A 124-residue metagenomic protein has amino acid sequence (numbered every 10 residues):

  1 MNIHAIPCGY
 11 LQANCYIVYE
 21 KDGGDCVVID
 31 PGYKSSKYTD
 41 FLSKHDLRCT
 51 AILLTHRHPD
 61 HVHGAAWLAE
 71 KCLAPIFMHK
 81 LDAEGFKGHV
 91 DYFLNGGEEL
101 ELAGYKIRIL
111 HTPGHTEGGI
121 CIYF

Functional and structural regions predicted by a protein language model:
M1-H45, I120-F124: Conserved beta-strand hairpin/beta-sheet module of binuclear metal-dependent hydrolase folds, prominently
I3, I17, E99-Y123: Core dinuclear metal-dependent hydrolase active-site scaffold
I3-P7, V28-I29, I52-T55, I109-T112: Short, flexible loop segments at the rims of nucleotide/cofactor-binding pockets, characterized by
C8-G9, K21, A83, E99 (+1 more regions): Short polar/acidic secondary-structure junctions
V18, D30, H56, L68 (+3 more regions): Divalent metal-coordination and catalytic microenvironments
C26, Y33-K106: Active-site HxH/HxHxD metal-binding segment of metal-dependent hydrolases
